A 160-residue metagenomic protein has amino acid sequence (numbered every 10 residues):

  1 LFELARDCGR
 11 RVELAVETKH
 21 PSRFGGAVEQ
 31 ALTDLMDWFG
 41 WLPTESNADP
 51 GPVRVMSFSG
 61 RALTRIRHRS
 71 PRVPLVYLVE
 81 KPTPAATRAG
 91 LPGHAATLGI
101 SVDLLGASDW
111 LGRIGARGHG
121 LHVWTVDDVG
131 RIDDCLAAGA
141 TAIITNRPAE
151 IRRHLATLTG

Functional and structural regions predicted by a protein language model:
L1-G160: Short loop-to-alpha-helix "cap/lid" segments that border enzyme active sites across diverse enzyme classes
